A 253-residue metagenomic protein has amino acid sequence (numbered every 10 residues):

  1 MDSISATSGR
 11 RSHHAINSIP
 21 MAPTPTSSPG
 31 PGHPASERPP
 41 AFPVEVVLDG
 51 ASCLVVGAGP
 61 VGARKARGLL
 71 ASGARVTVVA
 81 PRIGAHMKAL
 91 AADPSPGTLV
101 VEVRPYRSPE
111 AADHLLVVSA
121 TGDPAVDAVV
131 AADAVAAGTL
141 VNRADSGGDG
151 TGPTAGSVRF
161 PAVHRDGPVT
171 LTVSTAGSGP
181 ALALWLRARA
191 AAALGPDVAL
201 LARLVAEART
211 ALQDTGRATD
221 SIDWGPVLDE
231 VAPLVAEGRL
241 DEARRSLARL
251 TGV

Functional and structural regions predicted by a protein language model:
D2-V47, L212: Glycine/serine-rich phosphate-binding loop and adjoining beta1-alpha1 elements at the start of nucleotide-handling
A41-L70, L204-L212: Glycine-rich adenosine-cofactor-binding loop
P60-V61, P124-A125, G177: Residue-level detector of alpha-helix initiation sites
R64, S72-A92: NAD(P)-binding Rossmann-fold cofactor-contacting core
A91, P96-A112: Glycine-rich, highly charged phosphate/nucleotide-binding loops
S108-D127: Rossmann-like NAD(P)-binding element
P124-T170: Rossmann-fold NAD(P)-binding glycine/threonine-rich loop
T175-V253: An accessory alpha-helical subdomain
